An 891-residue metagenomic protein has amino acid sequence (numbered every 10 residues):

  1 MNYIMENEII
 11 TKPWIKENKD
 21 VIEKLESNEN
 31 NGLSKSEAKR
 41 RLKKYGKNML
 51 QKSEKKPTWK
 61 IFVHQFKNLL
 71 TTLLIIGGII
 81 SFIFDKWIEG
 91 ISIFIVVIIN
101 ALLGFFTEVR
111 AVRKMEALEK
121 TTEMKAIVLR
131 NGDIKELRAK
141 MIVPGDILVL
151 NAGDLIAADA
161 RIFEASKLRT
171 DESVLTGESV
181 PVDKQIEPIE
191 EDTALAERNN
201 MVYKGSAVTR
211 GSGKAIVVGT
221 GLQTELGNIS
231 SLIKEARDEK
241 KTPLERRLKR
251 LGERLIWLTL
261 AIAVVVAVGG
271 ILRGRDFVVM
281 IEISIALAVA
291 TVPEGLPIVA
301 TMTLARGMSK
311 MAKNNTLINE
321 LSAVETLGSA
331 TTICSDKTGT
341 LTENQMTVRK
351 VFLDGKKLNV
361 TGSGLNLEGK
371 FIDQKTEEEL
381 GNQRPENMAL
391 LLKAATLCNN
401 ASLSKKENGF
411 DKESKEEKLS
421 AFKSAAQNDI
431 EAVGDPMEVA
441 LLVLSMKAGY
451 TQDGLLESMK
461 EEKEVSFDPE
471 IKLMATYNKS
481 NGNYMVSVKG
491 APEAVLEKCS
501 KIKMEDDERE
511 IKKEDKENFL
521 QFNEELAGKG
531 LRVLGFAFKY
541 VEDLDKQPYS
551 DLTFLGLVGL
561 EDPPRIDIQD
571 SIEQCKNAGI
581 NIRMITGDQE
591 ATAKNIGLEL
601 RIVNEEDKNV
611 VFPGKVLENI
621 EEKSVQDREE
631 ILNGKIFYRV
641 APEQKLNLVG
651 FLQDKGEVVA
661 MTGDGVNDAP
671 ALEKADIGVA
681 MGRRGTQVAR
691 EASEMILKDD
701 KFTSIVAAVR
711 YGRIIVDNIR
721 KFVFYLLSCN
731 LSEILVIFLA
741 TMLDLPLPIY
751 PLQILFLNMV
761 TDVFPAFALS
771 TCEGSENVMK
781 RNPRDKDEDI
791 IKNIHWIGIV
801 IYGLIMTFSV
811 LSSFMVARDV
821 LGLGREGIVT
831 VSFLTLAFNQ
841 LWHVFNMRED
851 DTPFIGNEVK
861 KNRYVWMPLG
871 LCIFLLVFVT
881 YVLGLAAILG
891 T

Functional and structural regions predicted by a protein language model:
M1-N782, I790-I791, R818-D819, F833 (+1 more regions): Conserved cytosolic headpiece of P-type ATPases
L727, L731, L735, W796 (+4 more regions): Hydrophobic, lipid-facing residues on alpha-helical transmembrane segments of integral membrane proteins
T761, I805-T807, V829-V844: Generic alpha-helical transmembrane segments
R784-I805, R825-T830: Membrane-water interface at loop-to-transmembrane-helix junctions
V810-R825: Long hydrophobic segments that form regular secondary structure
